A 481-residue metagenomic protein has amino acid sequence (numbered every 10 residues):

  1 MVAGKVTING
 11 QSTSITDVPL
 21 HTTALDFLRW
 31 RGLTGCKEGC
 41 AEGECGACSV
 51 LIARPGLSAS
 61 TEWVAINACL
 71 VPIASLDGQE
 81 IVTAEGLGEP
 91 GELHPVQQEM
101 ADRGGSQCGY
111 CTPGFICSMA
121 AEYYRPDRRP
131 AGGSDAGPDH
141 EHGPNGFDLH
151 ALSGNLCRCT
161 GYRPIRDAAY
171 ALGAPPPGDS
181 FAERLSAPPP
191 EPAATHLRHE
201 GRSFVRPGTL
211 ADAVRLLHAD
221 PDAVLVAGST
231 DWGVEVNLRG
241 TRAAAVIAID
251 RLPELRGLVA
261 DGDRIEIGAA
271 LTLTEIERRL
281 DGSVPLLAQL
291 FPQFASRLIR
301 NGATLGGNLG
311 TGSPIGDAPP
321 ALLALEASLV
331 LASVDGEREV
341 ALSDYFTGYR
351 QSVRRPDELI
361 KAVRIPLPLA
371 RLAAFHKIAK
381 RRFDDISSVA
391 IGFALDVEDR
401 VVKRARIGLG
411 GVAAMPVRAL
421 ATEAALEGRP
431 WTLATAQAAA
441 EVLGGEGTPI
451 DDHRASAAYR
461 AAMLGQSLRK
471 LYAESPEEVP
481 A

Functional and structural regions predicted by a protein language model:
M1-V6: Short structural boundary motif marking the start of a folded domain
T7, L51-P55, T61-A68, P95-G105 (+2 more regions): C-terminal structural segment of proteins
Q11-L20: Short, contiguous acidic and Ser/Thr-rich linear segments
L20-V50: A basic, amphipathic helix-loop patch mediating RNA/tRNA/ribosome contacts
T22-F27, R31, P72-E80, T347-R355 (+1 more regions): Short, surface-exposed linear segments at secondary-structure transitions and domain or protein termini
C36, A41-E44, G104-Q107, L152-N155: Short metal-coordination and nucleic-acid-contact micro-motifs, chiefly zinc-binding Cys/His arrays
V50-P90: Helix-adjacent hinge/juxtasegments
